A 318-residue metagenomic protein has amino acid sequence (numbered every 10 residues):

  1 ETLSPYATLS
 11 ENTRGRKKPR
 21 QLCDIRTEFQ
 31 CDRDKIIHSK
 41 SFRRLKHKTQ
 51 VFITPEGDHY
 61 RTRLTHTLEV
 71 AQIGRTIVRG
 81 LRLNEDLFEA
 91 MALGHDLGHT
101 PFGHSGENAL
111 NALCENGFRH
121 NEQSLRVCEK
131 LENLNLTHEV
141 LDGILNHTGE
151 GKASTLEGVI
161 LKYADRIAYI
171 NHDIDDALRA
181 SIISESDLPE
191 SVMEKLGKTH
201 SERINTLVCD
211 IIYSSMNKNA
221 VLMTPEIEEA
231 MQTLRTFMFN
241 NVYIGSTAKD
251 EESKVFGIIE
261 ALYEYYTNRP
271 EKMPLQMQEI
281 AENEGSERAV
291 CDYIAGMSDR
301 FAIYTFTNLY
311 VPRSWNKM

Functional and structural regions predicted by a protein language model:
E1-T67, A71-I77, E85, G106 (+1 more regions): Histidine-centered, transition-metal-coordinating active-site segments
L64, L81, A92-L93, L97: Basic, low-complexity intrinsically disordered segments
R75-I77, D96-H99: A short acidic, glycine/proline-enriched capping/turn motif at secondary-structure boundaries, especially helix N-cap
E89-G94, Y163: Short alpha-helix carrying the canonical HExxH Zn2+-binding catalytic motif
L93-G94, N111-A112, E279: Conserved short loop/turn motifs at secondary-structure junctions
G98-F102, A168: Short active-site segment of divalent metal-dependent hydrolases/proteases that encodes the spacing between
G103-E115: A glycine- and small-aliphatic-rich helix-loop capping segment at beta-alpha/alpha-beta transitions that lines
